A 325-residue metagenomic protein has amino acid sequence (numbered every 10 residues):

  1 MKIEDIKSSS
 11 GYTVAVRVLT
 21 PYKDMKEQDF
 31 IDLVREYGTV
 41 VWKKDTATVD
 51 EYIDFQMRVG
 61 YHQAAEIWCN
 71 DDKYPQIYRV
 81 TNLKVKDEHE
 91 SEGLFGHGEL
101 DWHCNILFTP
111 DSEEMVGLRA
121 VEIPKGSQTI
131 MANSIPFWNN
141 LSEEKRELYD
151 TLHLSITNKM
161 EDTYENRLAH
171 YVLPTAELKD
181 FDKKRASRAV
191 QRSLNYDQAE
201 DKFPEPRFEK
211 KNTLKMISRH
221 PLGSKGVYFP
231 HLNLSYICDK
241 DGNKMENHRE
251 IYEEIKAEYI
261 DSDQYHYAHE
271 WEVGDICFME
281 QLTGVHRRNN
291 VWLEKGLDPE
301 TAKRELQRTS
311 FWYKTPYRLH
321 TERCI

Functional and structural regions predicted by a protein language model:
K2-D275, L282-I325: Non-heme Fe(II) oxygenase catalytic core, chiefly the N-lobe of the double-stranded beta-helix
